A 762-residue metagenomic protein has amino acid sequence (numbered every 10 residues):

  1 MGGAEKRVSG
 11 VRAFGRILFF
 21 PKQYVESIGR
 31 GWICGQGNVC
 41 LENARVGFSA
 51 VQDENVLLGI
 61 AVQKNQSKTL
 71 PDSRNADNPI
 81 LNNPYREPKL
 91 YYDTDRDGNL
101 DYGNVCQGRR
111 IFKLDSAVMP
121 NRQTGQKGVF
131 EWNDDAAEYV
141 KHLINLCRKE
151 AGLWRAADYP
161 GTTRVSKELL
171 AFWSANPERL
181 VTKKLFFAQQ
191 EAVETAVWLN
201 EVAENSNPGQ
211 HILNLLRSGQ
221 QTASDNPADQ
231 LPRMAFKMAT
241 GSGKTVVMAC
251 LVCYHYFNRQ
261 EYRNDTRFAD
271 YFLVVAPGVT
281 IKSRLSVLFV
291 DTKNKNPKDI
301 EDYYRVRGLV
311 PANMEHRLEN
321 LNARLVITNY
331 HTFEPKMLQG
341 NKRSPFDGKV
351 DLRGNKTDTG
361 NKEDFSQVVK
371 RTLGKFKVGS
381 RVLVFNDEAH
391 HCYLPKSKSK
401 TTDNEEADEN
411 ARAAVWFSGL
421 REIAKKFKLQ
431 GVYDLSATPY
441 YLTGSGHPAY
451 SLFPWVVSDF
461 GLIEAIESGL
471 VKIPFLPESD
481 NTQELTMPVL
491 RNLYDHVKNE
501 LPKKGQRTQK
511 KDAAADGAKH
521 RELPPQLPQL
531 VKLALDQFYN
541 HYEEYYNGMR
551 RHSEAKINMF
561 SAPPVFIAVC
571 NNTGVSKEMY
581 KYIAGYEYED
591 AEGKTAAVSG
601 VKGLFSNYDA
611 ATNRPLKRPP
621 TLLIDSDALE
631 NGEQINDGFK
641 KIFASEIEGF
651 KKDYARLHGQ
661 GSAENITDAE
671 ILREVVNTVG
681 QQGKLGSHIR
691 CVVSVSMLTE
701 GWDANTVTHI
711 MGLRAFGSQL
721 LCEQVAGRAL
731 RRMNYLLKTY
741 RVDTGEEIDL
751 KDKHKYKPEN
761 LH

Functional and structural regions predicted by a protein language model:
L57-T182: N-terminal accessory nucleic-acid engagement/regulatory domains that precede and modulate ATP-driven motor cores
Y159-A235: Conserved pre-motif I regulatory segment
K167-L170, P177-R179, K183, H211 (+8 more regions): Conserved C-terminal RecA-like helicase domain
D225-L251: Walker A/P-loop
M248-F257, V287, F333-R507, L535 (+1 more regions): Signature of the SF2 helicase/ATPase Hel1-core->accessory helical subdomain module
Y254-K282: Conserved SF1/SF2 helicase motif Ia
T280-M314: Conserved helix-turn-beta segment of the N-terminal RecA-like "Helicase ATP-binding" lobe in SF1/SF2 helicases
N322-F333, L685-T699: Conserved two-lobed SF2 helicase motor
